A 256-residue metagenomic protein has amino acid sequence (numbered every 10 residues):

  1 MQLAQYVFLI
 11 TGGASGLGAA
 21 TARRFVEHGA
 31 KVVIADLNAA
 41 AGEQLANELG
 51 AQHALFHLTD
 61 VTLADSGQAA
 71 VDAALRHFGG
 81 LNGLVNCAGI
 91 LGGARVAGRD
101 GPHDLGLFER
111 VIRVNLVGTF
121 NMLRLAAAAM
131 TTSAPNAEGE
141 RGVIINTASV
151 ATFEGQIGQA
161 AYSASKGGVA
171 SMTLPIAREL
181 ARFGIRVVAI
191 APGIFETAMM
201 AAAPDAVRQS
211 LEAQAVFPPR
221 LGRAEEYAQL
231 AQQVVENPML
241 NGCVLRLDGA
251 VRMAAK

Functional and structural regions predicted by a protein language model:
Q2-V33: Canonical Rossmann dinucleotide-binding motif of NAD(H)/NADP(H)-dependent dehydrogenases/reductases, specifically
A39-A40, L58-A69, L105: The beta1-alpha1 cofactor-binding region of Rossmann-like NAD(H)/NADP(H)-dependent oxidoreductases
I90, G101-L123, I144-I145, Y162 (+1 more regions): Catalytic Tyr-X3-Lys loop
I90-E109, A128, T132-E138, G158-A161 (+1 more regions): Conserved mid-core segment of classical short-chain dehydrogenase/reductases
R113, A206-E226: Catalytic Tyr-x(3-8)-Lys segment
A128, A177-E179: Alpha-helical segment proximal to the catalytic Tyr-Lys
S149: Residue(s) in the substrate-gating loop at a strand-loop-helix junction that position the organic substrate next
R223-L247, R252: C-terminal substrate-recognition "lid" of short-chain dehydrogenase/reductases
